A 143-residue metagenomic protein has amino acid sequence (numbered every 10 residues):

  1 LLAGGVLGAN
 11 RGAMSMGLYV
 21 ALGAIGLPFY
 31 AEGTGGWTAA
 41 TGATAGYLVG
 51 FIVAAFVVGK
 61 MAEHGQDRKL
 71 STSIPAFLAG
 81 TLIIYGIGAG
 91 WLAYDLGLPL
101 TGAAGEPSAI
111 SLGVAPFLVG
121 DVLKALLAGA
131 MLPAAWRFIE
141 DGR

Functional and structural regions predicted by a protein language model:
L1-V57: Alpha-helical membrane segments and adjacent membrane-interface helices in multi-pass membrane proteins
Y19-V20, A55, G59, A89 (+2 more regions): Transmembrane alpha-helix boundary and packing residues in multipass membrane permease domains and related
W37-G86: Short helix-perturbing small/polar motifs within transmembrane alpha-helices
G65-G142: Membrane-embedded alpha-helical hairpins and interfacial helices in multi-pass inner-membrane proteins
